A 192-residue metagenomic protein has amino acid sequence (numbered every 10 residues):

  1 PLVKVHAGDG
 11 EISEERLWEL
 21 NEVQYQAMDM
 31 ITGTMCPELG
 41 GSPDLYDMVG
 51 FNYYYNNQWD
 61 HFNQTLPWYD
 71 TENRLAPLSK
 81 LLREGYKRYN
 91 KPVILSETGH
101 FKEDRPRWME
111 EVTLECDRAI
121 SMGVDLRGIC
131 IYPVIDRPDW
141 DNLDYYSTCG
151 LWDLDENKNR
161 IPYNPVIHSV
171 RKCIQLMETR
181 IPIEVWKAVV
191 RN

Functional and structural regions predicted by a protein language model:
P1-R105, L114-N192: Active-site region of glycoside hydrolase catalytic domains
